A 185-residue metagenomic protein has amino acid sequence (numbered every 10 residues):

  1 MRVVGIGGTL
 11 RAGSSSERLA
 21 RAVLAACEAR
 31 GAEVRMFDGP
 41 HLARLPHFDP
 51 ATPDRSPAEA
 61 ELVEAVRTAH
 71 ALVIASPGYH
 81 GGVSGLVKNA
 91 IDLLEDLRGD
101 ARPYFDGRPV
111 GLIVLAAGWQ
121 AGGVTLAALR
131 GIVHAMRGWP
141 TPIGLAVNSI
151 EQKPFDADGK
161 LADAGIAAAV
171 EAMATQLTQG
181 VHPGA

Functional and structural regions predicted by a protein language model:
M1-D100, D158-A185: N-terminal beta1-alpha1-beta2 submodule of the flavodoxin-like/Rossmannoid cofactor-binding fold
R35-H47, P103-Y104, R108, M136-A157: Mobile beta-alpha loop/short-helix "lid" or hinge segments that flank ligand
D106-N148, G165: Short, glycine-/small-residue-rich phosphate/pyrophosphate-handling segment
Q120, Q152, Q176-Q179: Residue-identity detector for glutamine
